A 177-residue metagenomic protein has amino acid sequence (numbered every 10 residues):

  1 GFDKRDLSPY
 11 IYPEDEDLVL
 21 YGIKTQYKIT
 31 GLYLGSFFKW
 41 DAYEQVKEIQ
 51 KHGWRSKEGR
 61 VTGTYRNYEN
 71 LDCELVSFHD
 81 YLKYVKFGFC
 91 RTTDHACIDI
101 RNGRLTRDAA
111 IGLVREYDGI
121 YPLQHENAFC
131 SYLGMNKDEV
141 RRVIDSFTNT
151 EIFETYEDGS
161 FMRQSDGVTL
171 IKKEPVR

Functional and structural regions predicted by a protein language model:
G1-R177: Nucleotide-activated chemistry modules centered on ATP-dependent adenylation/adenylyltransferase
